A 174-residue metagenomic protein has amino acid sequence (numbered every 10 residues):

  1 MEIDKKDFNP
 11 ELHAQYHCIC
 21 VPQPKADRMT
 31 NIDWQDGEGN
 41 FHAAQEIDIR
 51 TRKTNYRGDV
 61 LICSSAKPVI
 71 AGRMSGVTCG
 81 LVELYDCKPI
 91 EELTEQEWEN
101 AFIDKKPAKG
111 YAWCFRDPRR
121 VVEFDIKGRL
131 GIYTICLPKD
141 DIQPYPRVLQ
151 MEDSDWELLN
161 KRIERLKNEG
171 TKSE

Functional and structural regions predicted by a protein language model:
M1-E174: Structured alpha/beta reader/binder surfaces that contact nucleic acids or chromatin modification marks
